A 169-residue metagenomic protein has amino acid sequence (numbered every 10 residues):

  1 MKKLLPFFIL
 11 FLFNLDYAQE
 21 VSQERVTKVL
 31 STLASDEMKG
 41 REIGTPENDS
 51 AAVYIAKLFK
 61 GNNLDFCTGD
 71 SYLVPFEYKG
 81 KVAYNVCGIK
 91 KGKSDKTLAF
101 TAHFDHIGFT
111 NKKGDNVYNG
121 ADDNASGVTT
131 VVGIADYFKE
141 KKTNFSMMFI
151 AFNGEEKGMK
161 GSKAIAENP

Functional and structural regions predicted by a protein language model:
M1-V21: Bacterial Sec-dependent N-terminal signal peptides
V21-S50, N62: N-terminal capping segment at the start of a domain
E24-S31, D49, V53-K57, V128-D136 (+1 more regions): Solvent-exposed, polar/charged alpha-helical surfaces in well-ordered, non-transmembrane soluble domains, broadly
S31-K39, A56-D65, G133-T143, A166-E167: Sec-exported extracytoplasmic/periplasmic mature domains
S31-L33, V86-C87, T97-T101, M148-A151: Structural recognition of the beta-strand scaffold that forms the well-ordered cores of secreted hydrolase catalytic
R41-K91: A non-catalytic alpha/beta surface segment that caps or lines the substrate-entry region of metallo-dependent hydrolase
V82-N85, G114, Y118-P169: Acidic/histidine-rich catalytic neighborhood of metal-dependent amide-processing enzymes
I107-K112: Short acidic/His/Gly/Ser-rich catalytic and metal-binding motifs that mark active-site loops of diverse hydrolases
